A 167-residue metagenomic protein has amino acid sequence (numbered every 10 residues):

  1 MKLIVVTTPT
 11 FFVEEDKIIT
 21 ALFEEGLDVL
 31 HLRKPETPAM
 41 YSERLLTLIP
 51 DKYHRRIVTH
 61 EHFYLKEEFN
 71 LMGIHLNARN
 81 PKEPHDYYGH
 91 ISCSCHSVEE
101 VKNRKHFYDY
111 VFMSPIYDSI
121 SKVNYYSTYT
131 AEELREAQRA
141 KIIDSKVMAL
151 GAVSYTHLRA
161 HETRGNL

Functional and structural regions predicted by a protein language model:
M1-G73, R79-P81, I91-C93, E99-F107: Conserved N-terminal beta1-alpha1 strand-loop-helix module at the mouth
T10-E14, Y129, V153: Short secondary-structure boundary/capping elements
H31-R33, Q138, E162: Short, cationic motifs built from Arg/Lys/His that form the positively charged side of catalytic pockets
K52-Y53, Y87, I143-D144: Helix C-cap/helix->beta junction micro-motif
F69, A78, H90-R139, S145: Glycine/Thr-rich beta-alpha phosphate-binding loop at enzyme active sites
M148-A152: Glycine-rich beta-strand-to-loop/alpha-helix junction loops that act as flexible
T156-T163: Conserved small/polar residues in nucleotide/adenosyl-binding loops
